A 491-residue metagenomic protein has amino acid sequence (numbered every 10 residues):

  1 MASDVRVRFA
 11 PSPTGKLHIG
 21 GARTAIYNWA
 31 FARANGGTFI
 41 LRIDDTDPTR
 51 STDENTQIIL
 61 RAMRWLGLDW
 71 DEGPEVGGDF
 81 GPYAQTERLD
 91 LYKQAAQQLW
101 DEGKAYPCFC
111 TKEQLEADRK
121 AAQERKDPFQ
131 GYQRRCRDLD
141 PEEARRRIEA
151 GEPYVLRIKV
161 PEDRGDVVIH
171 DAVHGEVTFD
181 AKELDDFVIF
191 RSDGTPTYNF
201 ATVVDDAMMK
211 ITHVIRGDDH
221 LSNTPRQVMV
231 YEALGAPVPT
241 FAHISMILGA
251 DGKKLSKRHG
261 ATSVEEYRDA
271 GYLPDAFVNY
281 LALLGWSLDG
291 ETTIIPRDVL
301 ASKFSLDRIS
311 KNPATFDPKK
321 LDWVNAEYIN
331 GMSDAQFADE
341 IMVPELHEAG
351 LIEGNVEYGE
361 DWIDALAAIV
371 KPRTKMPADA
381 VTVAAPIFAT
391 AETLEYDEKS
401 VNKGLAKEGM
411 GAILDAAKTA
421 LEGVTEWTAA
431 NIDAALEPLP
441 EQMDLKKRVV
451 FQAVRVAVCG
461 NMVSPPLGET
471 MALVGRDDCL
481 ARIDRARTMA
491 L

Functional and structural regions predicted by a protein language model:
A2-E124, N223-A236, A276: N-terminal Rossmann-like or analogous alpha/beta NTP/dinucleotide-binding catalytic cores that position adenine
V7-P13, L41-D45, M209-V214, T262 (+2 more regions): Glycine- and acidic
P48, G235-T240, I244-E395, C459-L491: Catalytic adenosine-cofactor/nucleotide-binding cores of aminoacyl-tRNA synthetases and other
R61-R64, Q97, E232, E265 (+3 more regions): Generic alpha-helical structural context detector
Y106-P107, T111-H243, G249-L255, S263 (+1 more regions): Active-site cores that bind ATP or allylic diphosphates and position pyrophosphate for catalysis
V401-L436: Long, amphipathic alpha-helical coiled-coil segments characteristic of histidine-phosphotransfer scaffolds
T425-V474, D478: Helix-rich, typically C-terminal accessory recognition domains appended to large enzymatic cores
